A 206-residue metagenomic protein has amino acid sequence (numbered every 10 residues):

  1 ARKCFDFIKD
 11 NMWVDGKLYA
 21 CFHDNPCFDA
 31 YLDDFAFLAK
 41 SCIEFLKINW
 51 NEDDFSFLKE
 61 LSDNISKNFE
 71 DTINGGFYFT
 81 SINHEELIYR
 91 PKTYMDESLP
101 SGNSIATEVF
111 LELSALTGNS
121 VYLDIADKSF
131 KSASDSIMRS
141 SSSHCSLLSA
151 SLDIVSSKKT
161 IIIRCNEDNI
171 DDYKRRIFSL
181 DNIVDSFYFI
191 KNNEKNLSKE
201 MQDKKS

Functional and structural regions predicted by a protein language model:
A1-S206: Glycan-recognition and catalytic cores of secretory/periplasmic carbohydrate-active enzymes
